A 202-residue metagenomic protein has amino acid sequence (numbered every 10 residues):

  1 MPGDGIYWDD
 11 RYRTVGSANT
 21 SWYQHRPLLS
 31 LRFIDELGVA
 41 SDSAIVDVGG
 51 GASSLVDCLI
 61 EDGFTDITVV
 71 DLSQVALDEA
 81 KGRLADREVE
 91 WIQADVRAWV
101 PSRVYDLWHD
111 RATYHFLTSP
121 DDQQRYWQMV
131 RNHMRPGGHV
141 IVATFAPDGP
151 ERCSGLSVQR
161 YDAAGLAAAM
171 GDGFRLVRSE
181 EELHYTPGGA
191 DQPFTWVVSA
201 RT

Functional and structural regions predicted by a protein language model:
M1-R103, L117-N132, G138-T202: Class I (Rossmann-like) S-adenosyl-L-methionine-dependent methyltransferase catalytic domain, capturing the SAM-binding
D106: Conserved acidic residues
H109: A conserved beta-strand element that flanks and buttresses the S-adenosyl-L-methionine
A112-F116: Short catalytic micro-motifs in class I SAM-dependent methyltransferases
